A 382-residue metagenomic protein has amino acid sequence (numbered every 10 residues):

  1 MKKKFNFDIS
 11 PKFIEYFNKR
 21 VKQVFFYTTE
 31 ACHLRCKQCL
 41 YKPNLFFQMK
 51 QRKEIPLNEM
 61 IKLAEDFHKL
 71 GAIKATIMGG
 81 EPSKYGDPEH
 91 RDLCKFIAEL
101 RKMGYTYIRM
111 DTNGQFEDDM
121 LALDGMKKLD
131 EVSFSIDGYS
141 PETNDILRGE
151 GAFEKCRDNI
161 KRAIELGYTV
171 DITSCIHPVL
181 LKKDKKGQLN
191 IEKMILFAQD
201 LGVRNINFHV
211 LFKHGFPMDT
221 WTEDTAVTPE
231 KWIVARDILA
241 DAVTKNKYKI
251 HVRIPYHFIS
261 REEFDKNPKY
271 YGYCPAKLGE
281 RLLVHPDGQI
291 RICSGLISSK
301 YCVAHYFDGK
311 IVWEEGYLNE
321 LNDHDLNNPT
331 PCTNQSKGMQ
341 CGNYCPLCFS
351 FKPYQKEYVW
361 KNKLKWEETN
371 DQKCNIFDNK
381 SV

Functional and structural regions predicted by a protein language model:
M1-A122, K128: Conserved alpha-helical substructure of the radical SAM core
K3-K12, Y16-R20, Q289-I290, S294-V382: Flexible mid-to-C-terminal extensions adjoining Fe-S/redox cofactors in radical SAM and related proteins
Y27-R35, G279, Q335-Y344: Cysteine-centered iron-sulfur cluster-binding motifs in ferredoxin-type domains/subunits of redox enzymes
E30, I55, E81, G138 (+2 more regions): Residue-level signal for short, function-critical loop segments
R35, C39, Y85, E142-T143 (+2 more regions): Residues that scaffold the ATP/ADP-binding catalytic core of kinase and kinase-like folds
L45, E81, F116, G138 (+3 more regions): Flexible, active-site-proximal loop/turn residues at the rims of small-molecule/cofactor binding pockets and catalytic
Q48-Q51, Y85-R91, L180-L189, K310-I311 (+1 more regions): Intrinsically disordered, low-complexity coil segments
K128-E131, S135-D137, E142-D287, R291 (+1 more regions): Radical SAM enzyme [4Fe-4S]-AdoMet core and its adjacent flexible, acidic and glycine-rich loops/tails across
